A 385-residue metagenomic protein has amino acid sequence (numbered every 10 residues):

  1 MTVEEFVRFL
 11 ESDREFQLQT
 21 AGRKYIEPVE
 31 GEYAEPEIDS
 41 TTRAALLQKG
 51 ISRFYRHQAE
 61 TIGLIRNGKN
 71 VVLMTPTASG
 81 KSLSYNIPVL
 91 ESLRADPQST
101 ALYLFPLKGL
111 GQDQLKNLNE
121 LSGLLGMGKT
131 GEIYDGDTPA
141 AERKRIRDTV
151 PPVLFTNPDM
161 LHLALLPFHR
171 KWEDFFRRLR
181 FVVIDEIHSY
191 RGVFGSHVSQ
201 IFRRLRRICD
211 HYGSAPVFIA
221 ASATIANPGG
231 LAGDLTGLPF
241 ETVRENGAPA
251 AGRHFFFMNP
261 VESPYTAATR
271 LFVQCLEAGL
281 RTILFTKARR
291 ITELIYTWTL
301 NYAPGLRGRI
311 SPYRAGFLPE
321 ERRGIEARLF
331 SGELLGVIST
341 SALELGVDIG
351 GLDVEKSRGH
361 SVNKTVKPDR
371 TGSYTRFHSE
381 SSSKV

Functional and structural regions predicted by a protein language model:
M1-T2: N-terminal, positively charged, Ser/Thr/Ala/Gly-biased leader segments that form transit/presequence-like amphipathic
R8-Q48, R53-R56, E60, R66-V72 (+2 more regions): Helicase motor core with emphasis on the C-terminal RecA-like subdomain
